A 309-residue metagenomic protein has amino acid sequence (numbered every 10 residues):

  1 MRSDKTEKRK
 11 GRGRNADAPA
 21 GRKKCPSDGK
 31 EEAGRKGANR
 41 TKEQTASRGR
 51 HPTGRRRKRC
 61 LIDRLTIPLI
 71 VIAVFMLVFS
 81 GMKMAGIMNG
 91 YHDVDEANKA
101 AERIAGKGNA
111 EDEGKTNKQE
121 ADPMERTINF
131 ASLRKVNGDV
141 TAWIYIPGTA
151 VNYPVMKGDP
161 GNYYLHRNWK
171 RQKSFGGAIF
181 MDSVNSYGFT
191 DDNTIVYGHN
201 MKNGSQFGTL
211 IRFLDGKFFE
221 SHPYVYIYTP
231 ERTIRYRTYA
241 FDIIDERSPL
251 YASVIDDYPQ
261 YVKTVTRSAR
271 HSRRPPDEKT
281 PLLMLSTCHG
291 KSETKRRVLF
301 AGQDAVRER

Functional and structural regions predicted by a protein language model:
M1-E111, C288, R309: Gram-positive cell-envelope targeting signals
F75-R309: Solvent-exposed, non-transmembrane regions of membrane-associated and secreted proteins
